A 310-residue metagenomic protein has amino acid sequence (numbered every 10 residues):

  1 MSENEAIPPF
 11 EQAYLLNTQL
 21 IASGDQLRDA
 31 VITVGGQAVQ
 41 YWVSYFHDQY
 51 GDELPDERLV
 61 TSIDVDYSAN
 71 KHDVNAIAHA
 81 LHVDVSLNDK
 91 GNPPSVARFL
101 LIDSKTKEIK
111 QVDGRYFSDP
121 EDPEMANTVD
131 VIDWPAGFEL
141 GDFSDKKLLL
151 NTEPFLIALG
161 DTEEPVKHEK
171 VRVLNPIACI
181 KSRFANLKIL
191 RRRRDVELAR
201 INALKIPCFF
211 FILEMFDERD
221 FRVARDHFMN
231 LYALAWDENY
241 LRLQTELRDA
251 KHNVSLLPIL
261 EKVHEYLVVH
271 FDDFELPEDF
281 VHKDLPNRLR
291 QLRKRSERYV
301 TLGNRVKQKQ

Functional and structural regions predicted by a protein language model:
M1-Q310: Compositionally biased terminal segments of proteins
